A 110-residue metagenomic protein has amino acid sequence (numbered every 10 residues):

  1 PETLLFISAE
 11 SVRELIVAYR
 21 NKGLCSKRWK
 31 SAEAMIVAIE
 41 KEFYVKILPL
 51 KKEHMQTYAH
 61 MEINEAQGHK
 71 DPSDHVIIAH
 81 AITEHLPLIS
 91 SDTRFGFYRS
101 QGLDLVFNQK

Functional and structural regions predicted by a protein language model:
P1-L24, L48-P49: PIN/NYN-family metal-dependent endoribonuclease catalytic core
S11-E14, E53-M55, R94-G96: Short, solvent-exposed loop/turn segments at secondary-structure junctions
V17-R20, I63, S100: A generic structural signal for secondary-structure junctions that act as hinges or helix/strand caps at the edges
Y19-K46, E53-Q56, H60: Active-site-proximal, substrate-binding regions of enzyme catalytic domains and RNA-binding/basic surfaces
G23-S26, N64-A66, V106-N108: Short, hinge-like loop/turn segments at secondary-structure boundaries
E42-S91: Active-site neighborhoods of divalent-metal-dependent phosphate/nucleic-acid chemistry enzymes
I78-K110: Acidic, PIN/NYN-like endoribonuclease modules and their adjacent C-terminal/linker elements
